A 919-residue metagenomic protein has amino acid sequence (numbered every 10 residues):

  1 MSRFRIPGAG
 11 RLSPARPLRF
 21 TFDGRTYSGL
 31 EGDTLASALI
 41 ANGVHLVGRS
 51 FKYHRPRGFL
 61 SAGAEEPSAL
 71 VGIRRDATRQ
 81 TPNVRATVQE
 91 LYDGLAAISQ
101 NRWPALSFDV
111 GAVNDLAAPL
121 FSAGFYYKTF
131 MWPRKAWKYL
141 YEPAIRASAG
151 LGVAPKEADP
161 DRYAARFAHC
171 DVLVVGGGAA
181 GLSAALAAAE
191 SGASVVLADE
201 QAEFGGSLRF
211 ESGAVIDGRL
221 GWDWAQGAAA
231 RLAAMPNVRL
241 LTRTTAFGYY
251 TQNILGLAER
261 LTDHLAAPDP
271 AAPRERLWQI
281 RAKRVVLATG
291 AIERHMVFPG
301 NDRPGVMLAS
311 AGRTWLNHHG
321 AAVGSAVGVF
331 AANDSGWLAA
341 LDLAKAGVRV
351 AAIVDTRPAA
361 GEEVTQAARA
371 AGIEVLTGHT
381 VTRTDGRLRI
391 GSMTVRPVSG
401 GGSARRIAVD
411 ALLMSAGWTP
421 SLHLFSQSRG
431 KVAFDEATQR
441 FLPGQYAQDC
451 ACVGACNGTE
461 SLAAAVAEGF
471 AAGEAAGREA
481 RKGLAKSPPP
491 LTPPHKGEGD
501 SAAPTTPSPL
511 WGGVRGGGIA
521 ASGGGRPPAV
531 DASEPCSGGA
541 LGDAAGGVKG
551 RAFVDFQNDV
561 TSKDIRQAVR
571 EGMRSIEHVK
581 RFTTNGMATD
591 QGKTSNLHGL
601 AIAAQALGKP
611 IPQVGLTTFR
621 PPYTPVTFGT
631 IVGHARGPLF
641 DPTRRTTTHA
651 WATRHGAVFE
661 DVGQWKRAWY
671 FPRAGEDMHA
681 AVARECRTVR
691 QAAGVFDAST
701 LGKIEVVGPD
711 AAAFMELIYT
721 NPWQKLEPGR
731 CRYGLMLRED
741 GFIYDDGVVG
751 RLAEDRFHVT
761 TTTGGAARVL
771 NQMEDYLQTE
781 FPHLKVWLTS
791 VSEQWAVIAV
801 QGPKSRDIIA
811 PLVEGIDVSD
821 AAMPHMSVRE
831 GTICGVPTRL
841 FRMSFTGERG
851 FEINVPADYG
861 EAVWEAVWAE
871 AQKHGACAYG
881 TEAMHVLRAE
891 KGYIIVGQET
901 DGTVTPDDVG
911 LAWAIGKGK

Functional and structural regions predicted by a protein language model:
M1-S487, A502, A520-T643, Q794: Residues forming the flavin
S37-V47, I704, P709-L726, D807 (+1 more regions): A short, contiguous, amphipathic alpha-helix enriched in charged residues
A198, A291, A683-S699, I743-R756 (+2 more regions): Residues forming anionic-ligand binding surfaces in small-molecule and nucleic-acid pockets of primarily soluble enzymes
P493, G497-E498, W511-G516: Glycine-biased, low-complexity coil/linker segments
H598, A606-L737, F742: Acidic, proline/glycine-enriched N-terminal capping motif
H649, T653-R654, R667, A753-D755 (+1 more regions): Conserved, structured C-terminal
Q724-D755, T760-Q772, Y776: Well-ordered mid-protein domain cores that form the structural environment of catalytic cofactors
